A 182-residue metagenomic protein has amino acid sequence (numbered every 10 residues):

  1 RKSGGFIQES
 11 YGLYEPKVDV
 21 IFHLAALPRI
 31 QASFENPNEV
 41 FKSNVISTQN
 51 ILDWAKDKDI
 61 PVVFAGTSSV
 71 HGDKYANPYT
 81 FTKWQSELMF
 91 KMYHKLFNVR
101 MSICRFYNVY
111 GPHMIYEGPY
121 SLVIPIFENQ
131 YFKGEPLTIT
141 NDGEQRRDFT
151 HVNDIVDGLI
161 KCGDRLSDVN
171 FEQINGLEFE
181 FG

Functional and structural regions predicted by a protein language model:
R1-V109, N153-G163: N-terminal Rossmann-like NAD(P)+-binding domain of SDR-like oxidoreductases, especially those catalyzing
H23, F181-G182: Active-site-adjacent beta-strand anchor residues
K42, F64, E117, T138-N141 (+1 more regions): Short, hydrophobic secondary-structure boundary micro-motifs
A76-Y79, Y107-S121, N141-N153: Glycine-rich "substrate-gating" loop/helix at the edge of Rossmann-like oxidoreductase active sites
V109, P125-T138, R147-F181: Alpha-helical substrate-binding/gating segment
